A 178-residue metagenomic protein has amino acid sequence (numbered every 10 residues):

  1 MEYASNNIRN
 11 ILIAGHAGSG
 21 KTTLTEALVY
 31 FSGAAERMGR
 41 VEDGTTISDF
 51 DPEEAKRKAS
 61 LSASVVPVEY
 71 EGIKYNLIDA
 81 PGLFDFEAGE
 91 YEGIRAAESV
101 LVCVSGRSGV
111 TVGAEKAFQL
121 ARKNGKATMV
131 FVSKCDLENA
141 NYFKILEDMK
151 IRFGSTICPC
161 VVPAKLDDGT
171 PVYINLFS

Functional and structural regions predicted by a protein language model:
M1-V104, S108-V110, F153, P159: P-loop NTPase switch module centered on the Walker A-proximal segment
N6-N10, N76, N124, N139-N141 (+1 more regions): Detector for Asparagine
K21, R37-M38, T111-V112, D136-F143 (+1 more regions): Switch/connector loops and helix/strand junctions flanking conserved nucleotide-binding motifs in nucleotide-processing
G44-D49, Y142, R152, T156-S178: Conserved cytosolic catalytic headpiece of P-type ATPases
E53-R57, K116-R122, K144-I145, G169-F177: Noncatalytic linker/hinge segments flanking ATPase motor cores
I94, S99-C160, A164: Conserved C-terminal guanine-recognition region of P-loop GTPase G domains, centered on the G4
